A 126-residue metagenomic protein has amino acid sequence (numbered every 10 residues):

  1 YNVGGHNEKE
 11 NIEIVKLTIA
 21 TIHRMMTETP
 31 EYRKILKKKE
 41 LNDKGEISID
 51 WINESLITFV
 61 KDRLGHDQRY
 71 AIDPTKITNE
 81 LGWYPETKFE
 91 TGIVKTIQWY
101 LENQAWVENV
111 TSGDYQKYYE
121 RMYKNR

Functional and structural regions predicted by a protein language model:
Y1-R126: C-terminal substrate-binding subdomain of Rossmann-fold SDR/epimerase-dehydratase oxidoreductases
